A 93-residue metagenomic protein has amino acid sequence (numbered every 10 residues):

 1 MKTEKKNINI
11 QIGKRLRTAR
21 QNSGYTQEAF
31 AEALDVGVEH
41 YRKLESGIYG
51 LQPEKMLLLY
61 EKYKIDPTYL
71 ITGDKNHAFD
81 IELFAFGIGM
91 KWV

Functional and structural regions predicted by a protein language model:
M1-K2, E61, I71-V93: Short, charged recognition helix plus adjacent turn of helix-turn-helix-like nucleic-acid-binding domains
M1-N22: A short, Lys/Arg-rich alpha-helix, primarily the initiator
I12, S23, G37, Q52: Flexible coil/turn residues that form the inter-helical turn or adjacent wing/linker of helix-turn-helix
L16, Q27, P53-M56: Helix-turn-helix DNA-binding elements, focusing on the entry/boundary residues of the two helices that contact DNA
A19, A33, L44, G73: Residues in the recognition helix of alpha-helical DNA-binding motifs
G24-K43, L58, K62: Short alpha-helical DNA-recognition segment
E54-Y69: DNA major-groove recognition helix of helix-turn-helix/homeodomain DNA-binding modules
